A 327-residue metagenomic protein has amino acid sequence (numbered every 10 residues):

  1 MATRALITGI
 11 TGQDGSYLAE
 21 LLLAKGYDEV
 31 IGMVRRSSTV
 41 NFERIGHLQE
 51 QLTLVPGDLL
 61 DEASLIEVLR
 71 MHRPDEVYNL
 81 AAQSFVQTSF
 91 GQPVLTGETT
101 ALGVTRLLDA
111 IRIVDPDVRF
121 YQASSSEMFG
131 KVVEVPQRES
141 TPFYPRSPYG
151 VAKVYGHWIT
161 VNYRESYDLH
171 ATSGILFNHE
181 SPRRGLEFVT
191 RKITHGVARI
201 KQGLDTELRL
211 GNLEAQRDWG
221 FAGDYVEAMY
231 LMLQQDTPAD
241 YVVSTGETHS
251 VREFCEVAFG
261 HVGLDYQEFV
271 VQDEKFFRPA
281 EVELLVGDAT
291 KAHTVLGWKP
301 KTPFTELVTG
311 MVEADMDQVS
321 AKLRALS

Functional and structural regions predicted by a protein language model:
M1-H179, L233, T302, T309-Q318 (+1 more regions): N-terminal Rossmann-like NAD(P)+-binding domain of SDR-like oxidoreductases, especially those catalyzing
A24-K25, G32-M33, G57, R184-G185 (+1 more regions): C-terminal substrate-binding subdomain of Rossmann-fold SDR/epimerase-dehydratase oxidoreductases
